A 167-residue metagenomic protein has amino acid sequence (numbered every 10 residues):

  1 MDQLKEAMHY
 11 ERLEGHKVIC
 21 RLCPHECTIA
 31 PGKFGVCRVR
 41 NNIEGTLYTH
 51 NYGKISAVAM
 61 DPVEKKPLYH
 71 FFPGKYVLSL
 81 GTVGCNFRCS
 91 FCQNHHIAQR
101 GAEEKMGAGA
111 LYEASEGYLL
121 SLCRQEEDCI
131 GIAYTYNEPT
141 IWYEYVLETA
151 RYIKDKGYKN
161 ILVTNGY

Functional and structural regions predicted by a protein language model:
M1-K75: Flexible, acidic/Gly-rich N-terminal and inter-domain linker regions that tether and position cofactor-handling modules
N42-Y167: Conserved Radical SAM active-site core
